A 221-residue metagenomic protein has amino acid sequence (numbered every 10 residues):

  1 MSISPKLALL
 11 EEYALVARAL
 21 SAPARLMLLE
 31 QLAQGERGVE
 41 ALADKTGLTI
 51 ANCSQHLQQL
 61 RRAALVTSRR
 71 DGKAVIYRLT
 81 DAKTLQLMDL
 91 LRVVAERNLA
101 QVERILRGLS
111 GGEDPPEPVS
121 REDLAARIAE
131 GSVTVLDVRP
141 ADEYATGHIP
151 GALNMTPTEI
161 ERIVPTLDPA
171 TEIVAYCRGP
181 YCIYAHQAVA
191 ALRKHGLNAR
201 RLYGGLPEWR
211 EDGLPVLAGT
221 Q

Functional and structural regions predicted by a protein language model:
M1-E11, Q86-E130, D137: Amphipathic alpha-helical dimerization/coiled-coil segments that flank or bridge DNA-binding/regulatory modules
E12-N52, V75-K83: N-terminal helix-turn-helix DNA-binding core of bacterial DNA-binding proteins
G47, Q59, A64-L65, L214: Short hinge/loop at the helix->beta-strand junction immediately C-terminal to the helix-turn-helix recognition helix
L57-Q58, L206: Short, hydrophobic-biased segments on the C-terminal half of alpha helices that form "recognition helices"
R61-D71, R78: Beta-hairpin "wing" of winged helix-turn-helix
R61-R62, A129, A145, E211: The C-terminal cap of the DNA-recognition helix in HTH/winged-HTH DNA-binding domains, marking the helix-to-coil
L65, L167-R210: Catalytic cysteine-centered active loop of the rhodanese-like fold, especially the PTP/DSP P-loop
D123-Q187, G219: Positively charged, proline/Ser/Thr-rich regional signature most characteristic of the Rhodanese/CDC25-like
